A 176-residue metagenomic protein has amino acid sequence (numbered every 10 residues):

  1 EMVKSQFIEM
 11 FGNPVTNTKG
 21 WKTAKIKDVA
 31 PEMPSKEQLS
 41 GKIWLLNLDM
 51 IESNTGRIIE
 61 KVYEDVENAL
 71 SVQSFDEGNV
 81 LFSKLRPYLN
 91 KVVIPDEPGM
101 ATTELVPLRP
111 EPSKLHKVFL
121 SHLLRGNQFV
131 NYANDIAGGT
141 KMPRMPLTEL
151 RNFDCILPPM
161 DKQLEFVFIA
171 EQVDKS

Functional and structural regions predicted by a protein language model:
E1-Q38, N152, I156-V167, E171-S176: Non-catalytic DNA-recognition/assembly elements of restriction-modification systems
K19, W44, G99, H122 (+1 more regions): Residues that recognize and position ribonucleotide moieties
K19-T23, L48-I51, E104-V106: A broad helix-preferring feature
K27-E77: Sequence-specific dsDNA recognition surfaces
L48, I94-P95, P110, C155-L157: Hydrophobic residues in beta-strands and at strand termini
S71-Q73, E77-F129, L147: A short beta-sheet element
L85, G99-V106, G138-L164: A short glycine-rich beta-alpha junction/loop motif
